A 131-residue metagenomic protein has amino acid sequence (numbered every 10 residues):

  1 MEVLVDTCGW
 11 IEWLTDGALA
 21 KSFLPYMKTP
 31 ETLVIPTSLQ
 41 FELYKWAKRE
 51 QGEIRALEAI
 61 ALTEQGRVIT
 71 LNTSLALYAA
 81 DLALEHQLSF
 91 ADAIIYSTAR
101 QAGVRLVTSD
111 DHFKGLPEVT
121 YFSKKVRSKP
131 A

Functional and structural regions predicted by a protein language model:
M1-I35, A47-E58, R127-A131: Short, well-structured N-terminal submotif of metal-dependent ribonuclease cores
T7, T73, D92-A93: Conserved glycosyltransferase catalytic-site signature
W10-I11, Q40, A76, F113-K114: A generic structural signal for short hydrophobic patches within well-formed alpha-helices
P30-L33, Q65-R67, Q101-R105: Short active-site oxyanion
P36, L71, A91, S109: Replace "coordinates the UDP/GDP/TDP-sugar" with "coordinates nucleotide-activated sugar donors
E42, E64-E85: Acidic catalytic patch
L43, S89-R105: Acidic, metal-associated active-site segment
R100-A131: Acidic, PIN/NYN-like endoribonuclease modules and their adjacent C-terminal/linker elements
